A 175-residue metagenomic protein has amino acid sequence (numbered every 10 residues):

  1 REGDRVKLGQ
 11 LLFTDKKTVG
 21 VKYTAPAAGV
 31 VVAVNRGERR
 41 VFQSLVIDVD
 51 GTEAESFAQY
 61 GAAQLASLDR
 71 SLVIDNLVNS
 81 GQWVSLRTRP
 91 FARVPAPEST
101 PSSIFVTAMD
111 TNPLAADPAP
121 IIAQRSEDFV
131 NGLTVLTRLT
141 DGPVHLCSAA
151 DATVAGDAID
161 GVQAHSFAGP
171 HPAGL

Functional and structural regions predicted by a protein language model:
R1-D4, G20-Y23, S126: Short, surface-exposed secondary-structure edge patches
E2-T14, A33: Short, well-structured beta-strand-loop connectors
D4-L8, A27, E127-T134: Short alpha-helical basic/polar micro-motif
L11-G20, E38: Short, charged beta-turn/beta-strand-edge "cap" motif at the junction between a beta-strand and an adjacent loop
G20-R36: Short, compositionally biased
N35-L175: Buried, small/hydrophobic-residue-enriched core segments of structured protein domains
